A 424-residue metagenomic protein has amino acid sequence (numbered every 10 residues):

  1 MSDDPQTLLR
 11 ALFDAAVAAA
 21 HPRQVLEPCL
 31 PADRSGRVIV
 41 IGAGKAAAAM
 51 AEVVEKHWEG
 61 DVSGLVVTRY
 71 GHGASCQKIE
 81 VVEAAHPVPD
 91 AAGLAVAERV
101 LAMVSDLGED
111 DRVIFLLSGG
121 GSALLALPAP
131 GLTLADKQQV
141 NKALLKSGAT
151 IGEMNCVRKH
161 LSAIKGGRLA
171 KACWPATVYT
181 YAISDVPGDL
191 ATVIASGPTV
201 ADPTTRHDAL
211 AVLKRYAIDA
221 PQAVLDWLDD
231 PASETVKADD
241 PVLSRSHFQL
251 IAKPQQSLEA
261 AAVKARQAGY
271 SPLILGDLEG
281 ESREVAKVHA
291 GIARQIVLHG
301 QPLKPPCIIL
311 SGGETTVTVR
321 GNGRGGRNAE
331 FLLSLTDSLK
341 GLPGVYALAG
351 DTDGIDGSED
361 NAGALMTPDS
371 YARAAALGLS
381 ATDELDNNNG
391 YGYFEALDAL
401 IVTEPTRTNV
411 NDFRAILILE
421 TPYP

Functional and structural regions predicted by a protein language model:
M1-I41, A49-M50: An N-terminal, well-structured beta->alpha segment
V53-V62, K78-E80, L101, S105 (+5 more regions): A glycine- and small-aliphatic-rich helix-loop capping segment at beta-alpha/alpha-beta transitions that lines
T68-E109, G152, V157-R158: Glycine-rich oxoanion-binding loops at beta->alpha junctions
S105-D189, V193, P198-A201, G378 (+5 more regions): Glycine-rich, mobile lid/loop segments that gate access to catalytic sites or pores
L132-A149, D202-A217, G321-A347: Gly/Ser/Thr-rich active-site loops/lids in small-molecule metabolic enzymes that frequently grip phosphoryl groups
A201-A290: Accessory alpha-helical/coil subdomains and C-terminal extensions that flank or cap enzyme catalytic cores
G269-A349, S358: Active-site segments that bind and position negatively charged phosphate/pyrophosphate groups
L332-P424: Internal helix-turn-beta structural module
